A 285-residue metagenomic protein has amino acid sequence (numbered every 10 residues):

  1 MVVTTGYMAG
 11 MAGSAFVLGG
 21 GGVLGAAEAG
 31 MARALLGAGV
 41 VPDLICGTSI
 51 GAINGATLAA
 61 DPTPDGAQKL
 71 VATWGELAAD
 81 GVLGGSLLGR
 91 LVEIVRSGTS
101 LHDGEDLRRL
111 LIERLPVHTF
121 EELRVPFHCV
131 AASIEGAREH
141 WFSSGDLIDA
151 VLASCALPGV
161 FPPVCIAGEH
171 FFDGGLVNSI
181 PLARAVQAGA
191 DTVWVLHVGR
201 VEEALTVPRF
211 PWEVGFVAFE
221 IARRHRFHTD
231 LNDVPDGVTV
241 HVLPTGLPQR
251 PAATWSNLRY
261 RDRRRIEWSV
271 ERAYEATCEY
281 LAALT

Functional and structural regions predicted by a protein language model:
V2-G13, L123-V125: Small-residue-rich anion-binding loops in enzyme active sites
Y7, A12-L111, S143-A153, H197 (+1 more regions): Patatin-like phospholipase
G37-G39, G51, H225-D233: A short, N-terminal amphipathic alpha-helix
G85-E202, D233-A283: Active-site-adjacent alpha/beta core region of enzyme catalytic domains
I94-S97, E220-D230: Low-complexity, charge- and small-residue-enriched intrinsically disordered regions
V207-R226: Acidic, Ser/Thr-rich peripheral helices and adjacent loops at domain boundaries
